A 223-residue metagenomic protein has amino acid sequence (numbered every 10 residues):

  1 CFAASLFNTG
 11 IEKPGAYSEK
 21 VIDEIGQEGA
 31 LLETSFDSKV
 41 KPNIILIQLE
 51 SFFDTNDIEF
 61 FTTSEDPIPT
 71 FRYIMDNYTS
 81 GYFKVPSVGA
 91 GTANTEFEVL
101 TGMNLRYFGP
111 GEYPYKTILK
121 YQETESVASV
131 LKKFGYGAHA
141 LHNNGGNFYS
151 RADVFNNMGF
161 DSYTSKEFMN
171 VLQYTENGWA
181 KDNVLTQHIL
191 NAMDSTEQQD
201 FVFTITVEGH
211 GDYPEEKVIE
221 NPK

Functional and structural regions predicted by a protein language model:
F2-K39: Helix-hairpin-helix/helix-loop-helix acidic hairpins
G26-P42, L46-K223: Solvent-exposed soluble domains appended to multi-pass membrane proteins
